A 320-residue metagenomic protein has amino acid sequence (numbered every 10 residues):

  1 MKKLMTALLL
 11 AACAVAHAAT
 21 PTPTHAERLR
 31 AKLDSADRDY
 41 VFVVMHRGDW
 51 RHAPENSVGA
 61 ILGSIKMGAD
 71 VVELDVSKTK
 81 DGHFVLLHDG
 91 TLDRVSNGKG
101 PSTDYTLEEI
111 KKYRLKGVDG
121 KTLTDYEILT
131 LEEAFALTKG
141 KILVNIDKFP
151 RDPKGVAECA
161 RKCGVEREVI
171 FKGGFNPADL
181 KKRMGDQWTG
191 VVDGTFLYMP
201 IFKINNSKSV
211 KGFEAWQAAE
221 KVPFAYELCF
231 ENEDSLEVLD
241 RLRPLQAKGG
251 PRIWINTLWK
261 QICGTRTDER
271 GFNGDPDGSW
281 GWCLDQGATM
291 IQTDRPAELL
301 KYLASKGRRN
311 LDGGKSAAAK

Functional and structural regions predicted by a protein language model:
M1-L4: Positively charged n-region of N-terminal signal peptides that target proteins for export
T6-A7, R51: General helical structural elements
L9-L10, S209: Low-complexity, intrinsically disordered short segments enriched for Gly/Pro and polybasic residues
L10-A18: Hydrophobic h-region of N-terminal signal peptides that target proteins for export in Gram-negative bacteria
A18-K320: Phosphate-group recognition and catalysis centered on beta-loop-alpha active-site segments
